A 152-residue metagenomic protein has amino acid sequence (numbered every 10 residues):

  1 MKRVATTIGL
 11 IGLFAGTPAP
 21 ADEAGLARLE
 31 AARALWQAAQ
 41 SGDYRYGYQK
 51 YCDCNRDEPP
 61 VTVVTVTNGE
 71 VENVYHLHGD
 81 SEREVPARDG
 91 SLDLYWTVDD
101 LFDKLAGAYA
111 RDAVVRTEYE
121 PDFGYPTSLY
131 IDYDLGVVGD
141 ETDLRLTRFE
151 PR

Functional and structural regions predicted by a protein language model:
M1-V4: Positively charged n-region of N-terminal signal peptides that target proteins for export
T7-A15: Bacterial N-terminal signal peptides
R33, Q49-Y51, S81-R152: Mature, soluble, non-transmembrane domains
A38-K50: A short, Trp-centered hydrophobic/proline-enriched beta-strand micro-motif
R56-T62, G139-D143: Short, surface-exposed coil-to-beta transition loops
V61-T65, R116-E118: Short, surface-exposed charged micro-motifs
V66-E70: Short acidic-glycine loop/turn motifs at beta-strand connectors
